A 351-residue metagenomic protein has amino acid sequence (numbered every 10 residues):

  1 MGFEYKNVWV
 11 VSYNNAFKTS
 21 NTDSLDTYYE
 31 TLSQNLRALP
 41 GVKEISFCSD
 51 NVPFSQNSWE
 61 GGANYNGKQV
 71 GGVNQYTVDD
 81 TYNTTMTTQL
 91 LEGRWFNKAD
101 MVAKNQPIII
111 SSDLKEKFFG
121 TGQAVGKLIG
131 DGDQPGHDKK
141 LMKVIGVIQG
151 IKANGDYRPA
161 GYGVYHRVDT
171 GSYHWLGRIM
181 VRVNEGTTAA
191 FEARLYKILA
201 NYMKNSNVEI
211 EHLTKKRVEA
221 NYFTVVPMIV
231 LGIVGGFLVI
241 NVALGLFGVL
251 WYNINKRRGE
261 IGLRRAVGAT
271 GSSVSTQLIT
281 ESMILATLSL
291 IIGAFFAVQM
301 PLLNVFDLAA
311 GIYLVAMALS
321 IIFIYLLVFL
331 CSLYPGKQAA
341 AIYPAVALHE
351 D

Functional and structural regions predicted by a protein language model:
M1-A63, Q69-V70: Membrane-proximal extracellular/periplasmic loop immediately following the first transmembrane helix
T27, T31-E44, S112-D113, G136-M228: "Rare, low-scoring activations can occur in soluble or secreted enzymes where short amphipathic helices or signal
Q69-N74, R94-I109, L128-G150, T170-H174: Beta-strand-rich non-transmembrane domains
D80-R94, N105-K127: Short, solvent-exposed hinge/capping segments at secondary-structure junctions
N201-G235, K256, P301-I322: Membrane-helix entry/capping segments
V225-G259, T287, L326, L330: Hydrophobic alpha-helical transmembrane segments of multi-pass inner-membrane transport and secretion
L238, G259-N304, L319, F323 (+2 more regions): Transmembrane alpha-helical interface segments in multi-pass membrane proteins
S320-D351: C-terminal membrane-exit region of the final transmembrane helix in multipass inner-membrane proteins
